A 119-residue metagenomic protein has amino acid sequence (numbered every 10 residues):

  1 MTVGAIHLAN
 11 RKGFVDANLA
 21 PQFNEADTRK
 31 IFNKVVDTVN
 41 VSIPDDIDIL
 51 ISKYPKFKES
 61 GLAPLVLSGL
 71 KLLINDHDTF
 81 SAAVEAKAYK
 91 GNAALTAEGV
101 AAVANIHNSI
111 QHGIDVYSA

Functional and structural regions predicted by a protein language model:
M1-A119: Mature, structured extracellular domains of secreted fungal proteins
